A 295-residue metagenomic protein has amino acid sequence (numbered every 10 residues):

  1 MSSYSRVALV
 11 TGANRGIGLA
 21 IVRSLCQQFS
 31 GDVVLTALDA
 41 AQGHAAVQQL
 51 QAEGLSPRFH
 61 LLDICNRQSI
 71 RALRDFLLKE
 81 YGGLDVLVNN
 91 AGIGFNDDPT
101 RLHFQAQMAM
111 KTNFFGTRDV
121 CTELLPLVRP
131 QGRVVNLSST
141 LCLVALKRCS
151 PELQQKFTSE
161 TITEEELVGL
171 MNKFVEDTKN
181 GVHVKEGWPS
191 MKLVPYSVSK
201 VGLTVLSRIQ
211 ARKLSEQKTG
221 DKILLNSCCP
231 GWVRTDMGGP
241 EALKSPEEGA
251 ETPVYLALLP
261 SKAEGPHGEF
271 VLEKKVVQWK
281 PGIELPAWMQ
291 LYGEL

Functional and structural regions predicted by a protein language model:
M1-L35: Canonical Rossmann dinucleotide-binding motif of NAD(H)/NADP(H)-dependent dehydrogenases/reductases, specifically
V7-V10, L87-V88, V134: Conserved hydrophobic beta-strands of the Rossmann-like cofactor-binding core in SDR/related NAD(P)H-dependent
A40-A41, L61-A72, H103, F114-T117: The beta1-alpha1 cofactor-binding region of Rossmann-like NAD(H)/NADP(H)-dependent oxidoreductases
C65, V86, M108-G116, V198-S199: Glycine-rich NAD(P)-binding loop of the Rossmann-fold in SDR/ketoreductase-type enzymes
A72-D75, K79, D98, L102-K111: Active-site Tyr-X3-Lys motif and surrounding loop/helix of classical short-chain dehydrogenase/reductase
I93, D97, R101-L102, A106-Q107 (+3 more regions): Catalytic loop of short-chain dehydrogenase/reductase
G116-C121, L143, L203, P253: Conserved internal alpha-helix within the Rossmann fold of NAD(P)-dependent oxidoreductases
D119, S227-T235, G239-L295: C-terminal helical subdomain
